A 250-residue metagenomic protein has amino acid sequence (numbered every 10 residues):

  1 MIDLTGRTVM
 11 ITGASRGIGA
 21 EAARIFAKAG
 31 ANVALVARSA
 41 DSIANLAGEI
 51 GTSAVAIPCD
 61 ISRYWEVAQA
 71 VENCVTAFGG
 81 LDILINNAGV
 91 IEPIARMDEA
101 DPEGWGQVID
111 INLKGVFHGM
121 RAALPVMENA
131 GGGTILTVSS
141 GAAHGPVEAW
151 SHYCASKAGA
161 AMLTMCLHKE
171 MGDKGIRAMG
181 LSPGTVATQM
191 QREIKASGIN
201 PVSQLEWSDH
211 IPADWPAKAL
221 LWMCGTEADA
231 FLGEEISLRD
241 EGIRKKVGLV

Functional and structural regions predicted by a protein language model:
S15-R16: Conserved glycine-rich cofactor-binding loop
P58-Q69, P102: The beta1-alpha1 cofactor-binding region of Rossmann-like NAD(H)/NADP(H)-dependent oxidoreductases
A95-M97, G104-G106: Substrate-binding pocket helix/loop in short-chain dehydrogenase/reductase
M120, S156: Active-site helix of classical SDR
S140: Residue(s) in the substrate-gating loop at a strand-loop-helix junction that position the organic substrate next
G145, C166-I176: Active-site-adjacent segment of SDR/Rossmann-fold oxidoreductases
G180-P183, T188, S197-K246: C-terminal helical subdomain
